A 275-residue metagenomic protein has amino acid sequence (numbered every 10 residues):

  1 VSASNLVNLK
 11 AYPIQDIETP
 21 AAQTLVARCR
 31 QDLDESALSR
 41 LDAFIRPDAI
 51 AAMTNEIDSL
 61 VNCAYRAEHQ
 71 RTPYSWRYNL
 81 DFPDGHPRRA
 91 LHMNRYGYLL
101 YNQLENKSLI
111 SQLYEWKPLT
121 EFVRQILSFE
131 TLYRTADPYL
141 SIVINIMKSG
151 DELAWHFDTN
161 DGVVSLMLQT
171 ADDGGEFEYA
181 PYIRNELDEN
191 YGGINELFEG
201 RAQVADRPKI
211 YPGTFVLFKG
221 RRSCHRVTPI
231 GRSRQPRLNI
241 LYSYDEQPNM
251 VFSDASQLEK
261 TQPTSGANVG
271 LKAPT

Functional and structural regions predicted by a protein language model:
V1-E35, T261-T275: Fe(II)/2-oxoglutarate
Y12-E18, Q23, F44, D48 (+1 more regions): Basic/polar, acidic-poor N-terminal "presequence/leader" segments that form or can form short amphipathic helices
S39-I45, K209: Short amphipathic
I45-D48, A52, E56, L60 (+2 more regions): Signature of the catalytic double-stranded beta-helix
N55, S59-L80, A180: Short, solvent-exposed beta-strand-terminating loops
L104-S111, T120-F215, S253: Catalytic core of non-heme Fe(II) oxygenases with the double-stranded beta-helix
G174-T275: Catalytic core of Fe(II)/2-oxoglutarate
